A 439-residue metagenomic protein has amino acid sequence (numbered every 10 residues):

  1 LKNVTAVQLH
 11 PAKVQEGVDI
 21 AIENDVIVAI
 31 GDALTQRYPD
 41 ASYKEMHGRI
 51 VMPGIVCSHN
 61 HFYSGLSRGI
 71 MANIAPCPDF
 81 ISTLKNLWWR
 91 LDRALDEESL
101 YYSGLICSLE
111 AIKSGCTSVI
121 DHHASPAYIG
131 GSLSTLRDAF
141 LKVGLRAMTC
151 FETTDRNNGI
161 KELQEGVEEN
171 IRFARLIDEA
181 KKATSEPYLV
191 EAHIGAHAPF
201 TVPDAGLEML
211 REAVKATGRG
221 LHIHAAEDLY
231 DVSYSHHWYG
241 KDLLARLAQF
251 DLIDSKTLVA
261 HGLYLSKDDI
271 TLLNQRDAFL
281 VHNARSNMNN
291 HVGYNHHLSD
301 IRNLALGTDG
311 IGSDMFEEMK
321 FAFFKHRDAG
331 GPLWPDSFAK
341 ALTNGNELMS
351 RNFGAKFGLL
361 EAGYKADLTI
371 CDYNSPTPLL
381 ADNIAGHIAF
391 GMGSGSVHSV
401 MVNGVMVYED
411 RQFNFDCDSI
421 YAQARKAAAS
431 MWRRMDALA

Functional and structural regions predicted by a protein language model:
L1-N3, Q36-S82, N86, E98 (+2 more regions): Replace "His-x-His-based motif
L1-V18, E23, V28, A33-Q36 (+1 more regions): Active-site microenvironment of metallo-dependent hydrolases
P53-G65, H123, G220-L229: Histidine-centered catalytic micro-motifs
L66-L100, R156-G159, L163-E165, N170 (+3 more regions): Active-site gating loops and adjacent loop-to-helix segments of metal-dependent hydrolytic enzymes
I70-H122, A127-L145, I171-E186, R425-A429 (+1 more regions): Alpha-helical scaffold segments that flank or form the walls of functional sites
G131-L263: Metal-coordinating catalytic core of metallo-dependent amide/deamination hydrolases
L229-K241, D269-L273, H291-I301, I311-G330 (+1 more regions): Histidine/acidic-residue-rich catalytic or RNA/ligand-binding cores of hydrolases and nuclease-related proteins
Q249-L252, K256, H296-S375, M392: His/Asp/Glu-enriched, well-ordered alpha-helical/loop segment that forms or immediately abuts the divalent-metal
